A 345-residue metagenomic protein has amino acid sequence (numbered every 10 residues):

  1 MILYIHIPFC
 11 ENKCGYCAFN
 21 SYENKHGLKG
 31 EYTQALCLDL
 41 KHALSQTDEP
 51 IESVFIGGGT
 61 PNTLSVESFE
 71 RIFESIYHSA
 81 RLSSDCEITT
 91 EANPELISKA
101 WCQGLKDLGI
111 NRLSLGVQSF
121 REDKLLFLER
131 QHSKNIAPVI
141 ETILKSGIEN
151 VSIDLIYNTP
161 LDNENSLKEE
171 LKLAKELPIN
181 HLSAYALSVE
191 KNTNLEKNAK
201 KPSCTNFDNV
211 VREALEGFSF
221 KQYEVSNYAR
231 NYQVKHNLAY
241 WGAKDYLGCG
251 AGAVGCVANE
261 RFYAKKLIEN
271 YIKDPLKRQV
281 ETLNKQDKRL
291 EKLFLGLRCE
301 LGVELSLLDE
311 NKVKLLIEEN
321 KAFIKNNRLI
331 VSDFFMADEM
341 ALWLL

Functional and structural regions predicted by a protein language model:
M1-L3: Extreme N-terminal starter segment of soluble prokaryotic enzymes
P8-S21: Local cysteine-cluster metal-coordination motifs and their immediate loop/turn environment, predominantly Fe-S cluster
S21-E213: Conserved non-cysteine loop/helix-boundary elements of the Radical SAM core domain that shape
T159-D162, N180-P202, Q222-Y240, A251-L267: Flexible glycine/acidic-rich beta-alpha junction loops that bind and position SAM and/or redox cofactors in anaerobic
L238-I317: Hydrophobic, secondary-structure "cap" segments at the distal end of domains
E318-N327: A short, conserved structural fragment
R328-S332: Minor-groove-contacting beta-hairpin "wing" of winged helix-turn-helix DNA-binding domains
F334-L345: Short, amphipathic alpha-helical interaction segments positioned at domain boundaries
